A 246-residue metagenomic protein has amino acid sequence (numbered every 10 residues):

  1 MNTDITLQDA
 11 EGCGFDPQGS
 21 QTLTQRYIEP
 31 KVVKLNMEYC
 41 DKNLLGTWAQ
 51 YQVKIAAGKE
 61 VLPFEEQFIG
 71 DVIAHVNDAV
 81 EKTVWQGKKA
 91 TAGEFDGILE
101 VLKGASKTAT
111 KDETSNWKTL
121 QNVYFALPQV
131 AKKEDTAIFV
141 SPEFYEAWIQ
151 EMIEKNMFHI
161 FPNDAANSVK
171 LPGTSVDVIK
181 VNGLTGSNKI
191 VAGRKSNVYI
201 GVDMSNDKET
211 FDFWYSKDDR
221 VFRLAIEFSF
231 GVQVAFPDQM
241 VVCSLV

Functional and structural regions predicted by a protein language model:
M1-A49: Assembly/oligomerization interface modules of large self-assembling protein complexes
M1-D4, D96, E100-S115, Q150-V246: Sequence/fold signature of self-assembling virion shell proteins
K31-V33, E66, E134, R220-F222: Residues at beta-strand starts and edge strands
E38-T47, V140-F144, G193-R194, F236: Helix N-cap / beta->alpha transition motif
N43, D78, G104, F144-E146 (+1 more regions): Short loop/turn segments at secondary-structure transitions that flank enzyme active sites
W48-A126, L245-V246: Alpha-helical scaffold segments that mediate packing/assembly in large oligomeric complexes
V84-K89, T136-S141, F161, A165: Short coil/turn segments at secondary-structure boundaries
K118-K155: Ordered core of a single globular domain
